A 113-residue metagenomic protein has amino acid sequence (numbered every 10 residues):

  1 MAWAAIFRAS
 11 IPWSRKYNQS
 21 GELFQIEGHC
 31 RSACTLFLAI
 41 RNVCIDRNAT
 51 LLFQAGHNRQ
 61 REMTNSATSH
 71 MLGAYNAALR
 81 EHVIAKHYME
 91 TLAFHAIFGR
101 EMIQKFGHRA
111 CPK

Functional and structural regions predicted by a protein language model:
M1-Q19: Extended, non-globular alpha-helical segments
A4-R8, G28-S32, S66-S69, I97: Soluble non-cytosolic domains of exported or imported proteins
A5, W13, I26-G28, A78: Amphipathic, alpha-helical segments enriched in basic
I11-W13, Y17, A33, L38 (+1 more regions): Short, well-ordered helical secondary-structure segments
R15-G21, R61-K113: Charged, glycine-interspersed solvent-exposed loop segments at helix/strand-loop junctions that cap or gate access
E22-Q60, T64: Glycine-rich beta-to-alpha active-site loop
